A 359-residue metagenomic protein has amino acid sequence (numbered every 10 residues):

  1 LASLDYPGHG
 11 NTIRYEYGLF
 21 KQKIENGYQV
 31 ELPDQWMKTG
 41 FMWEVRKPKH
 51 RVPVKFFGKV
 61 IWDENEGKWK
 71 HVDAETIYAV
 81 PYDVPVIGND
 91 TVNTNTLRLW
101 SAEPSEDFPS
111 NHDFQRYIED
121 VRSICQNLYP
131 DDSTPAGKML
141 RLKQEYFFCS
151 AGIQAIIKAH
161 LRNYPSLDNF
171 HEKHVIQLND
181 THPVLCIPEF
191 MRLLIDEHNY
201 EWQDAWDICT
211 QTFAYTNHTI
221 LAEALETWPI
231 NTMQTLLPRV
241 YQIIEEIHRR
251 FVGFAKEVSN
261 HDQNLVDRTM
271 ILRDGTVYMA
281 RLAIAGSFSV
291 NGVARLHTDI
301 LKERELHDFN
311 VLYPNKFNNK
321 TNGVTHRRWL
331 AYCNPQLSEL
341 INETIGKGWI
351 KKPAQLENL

Functional and structural regions predicted by a protein language model:
A2-L359: A conserved ligand/cofactor-binding region detector
